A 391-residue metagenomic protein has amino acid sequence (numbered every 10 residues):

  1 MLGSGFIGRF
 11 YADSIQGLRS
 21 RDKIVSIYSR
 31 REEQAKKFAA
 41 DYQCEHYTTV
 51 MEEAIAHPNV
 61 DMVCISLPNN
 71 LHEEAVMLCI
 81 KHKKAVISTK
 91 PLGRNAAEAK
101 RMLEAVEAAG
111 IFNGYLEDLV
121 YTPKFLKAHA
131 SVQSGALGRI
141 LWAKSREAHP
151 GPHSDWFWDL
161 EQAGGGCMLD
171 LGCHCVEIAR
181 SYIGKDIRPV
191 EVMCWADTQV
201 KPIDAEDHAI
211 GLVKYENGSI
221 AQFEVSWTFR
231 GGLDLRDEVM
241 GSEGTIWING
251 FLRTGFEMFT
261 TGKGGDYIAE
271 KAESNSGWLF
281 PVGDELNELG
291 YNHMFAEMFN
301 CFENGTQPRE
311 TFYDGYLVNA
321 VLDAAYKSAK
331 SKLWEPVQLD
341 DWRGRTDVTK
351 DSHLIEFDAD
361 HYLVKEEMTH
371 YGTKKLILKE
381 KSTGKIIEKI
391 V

Functional and structural regions predicted by a protein language model:
M1-Y42, R180, K389-V391: N-terminal Rossmann-like dinucleotide-binding module
G8, T48, S88, N113-Y115 (+2 more regions): Hydrophobic residues in well-ordered beta-strands that form the structural core
L18, Y215, E238, S242-E310 (+2 more regions): C-terminal glycine/acidic-rich active-site capping loop/insertion
E33, Y42-A105: Beta-loop-alpha module in the N-terminal Rossmann-like domain of NAD(P)-dependent dehydrogenases, especially those
F112, L119-I203, K332: Predominantly a Rossmann-like dinucleotide-binding segment in NAD(P)-dependent oxidoreductases
C173, K201, E224-L233: Glycine-rich phosphate/pyrophosphate-binding beta-alpha loops
V190-E191, Q199, A209-I220, T228-R230 (+2 more regions): Glycine-rich, aromatic-lined ligand/substrate-binding cores of catalytic and carbohydrate-binding domains
